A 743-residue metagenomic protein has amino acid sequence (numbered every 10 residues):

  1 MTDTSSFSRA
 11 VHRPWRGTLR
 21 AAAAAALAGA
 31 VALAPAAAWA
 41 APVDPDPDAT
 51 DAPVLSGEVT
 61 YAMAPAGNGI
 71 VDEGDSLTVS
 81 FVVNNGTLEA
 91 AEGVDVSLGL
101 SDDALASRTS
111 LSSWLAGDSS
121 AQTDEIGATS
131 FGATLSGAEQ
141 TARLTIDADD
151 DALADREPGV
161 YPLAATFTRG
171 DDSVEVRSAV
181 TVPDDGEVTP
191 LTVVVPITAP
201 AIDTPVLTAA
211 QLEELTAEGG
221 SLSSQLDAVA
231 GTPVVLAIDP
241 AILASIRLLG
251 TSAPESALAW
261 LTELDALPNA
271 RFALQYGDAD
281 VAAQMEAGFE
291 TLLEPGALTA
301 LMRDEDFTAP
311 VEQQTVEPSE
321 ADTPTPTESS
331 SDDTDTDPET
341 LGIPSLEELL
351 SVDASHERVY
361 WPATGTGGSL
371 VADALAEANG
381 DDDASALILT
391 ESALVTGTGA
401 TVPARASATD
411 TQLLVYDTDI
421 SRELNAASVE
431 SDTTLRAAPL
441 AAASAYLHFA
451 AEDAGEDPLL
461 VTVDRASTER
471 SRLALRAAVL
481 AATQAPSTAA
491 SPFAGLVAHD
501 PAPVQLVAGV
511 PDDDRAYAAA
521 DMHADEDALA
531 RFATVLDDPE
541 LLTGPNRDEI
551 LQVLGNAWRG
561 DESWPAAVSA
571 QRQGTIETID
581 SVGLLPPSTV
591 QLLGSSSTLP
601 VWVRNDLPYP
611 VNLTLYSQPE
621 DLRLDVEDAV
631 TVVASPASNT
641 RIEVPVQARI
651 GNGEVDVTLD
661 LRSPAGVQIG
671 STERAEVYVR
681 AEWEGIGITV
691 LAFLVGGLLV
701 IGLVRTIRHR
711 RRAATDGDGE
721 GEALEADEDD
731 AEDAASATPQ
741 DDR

Functional and structural regions predicted by a protein language model:
A32-E58, N68-I70, E89, T168 (+5 more regions): C-terminal region of N-terminal signal peptides and the immediate post-cleavage residues of exported proteins
V82, G220, S224-V234, D335-E357 (+2 more regions): Catalytic grooves of carbohydrate-active enzymes
V82-A90, W602-L607: Asparagine-centered strand-capping/turn motif at beta-strand->loop junctions
L111, D150-D185, A567, I650-A713 (+1 more regions): Terminal connector regions
L115-L153, D625-I650: Intrinsically disordered, low-complexity Pro/Gly/Ser/Thr-rich segments with frequent PxxP/GP/PP motifs and embedded
S178-A273: Active-site beta->alpha N-cap acidic-glycine motif
D537-G685: Membrane-proximal extracellular "stem/stalk" segments of glycoproteins immediately N-terminal to a transmembrane helix
R711-R743: Cytoplasmic C-terminal tails of single-pass
